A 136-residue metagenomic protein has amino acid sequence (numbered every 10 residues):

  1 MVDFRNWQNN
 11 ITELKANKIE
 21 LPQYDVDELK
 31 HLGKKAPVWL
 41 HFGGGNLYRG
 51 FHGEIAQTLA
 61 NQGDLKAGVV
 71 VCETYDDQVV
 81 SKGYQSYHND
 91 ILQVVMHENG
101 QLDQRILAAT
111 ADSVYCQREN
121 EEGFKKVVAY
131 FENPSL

Functional and structural regions predicted by a protein language model:
M1-L136: Non-transmembrane, aqueous-exposed alpha-helical and coiled segments at domain scale
